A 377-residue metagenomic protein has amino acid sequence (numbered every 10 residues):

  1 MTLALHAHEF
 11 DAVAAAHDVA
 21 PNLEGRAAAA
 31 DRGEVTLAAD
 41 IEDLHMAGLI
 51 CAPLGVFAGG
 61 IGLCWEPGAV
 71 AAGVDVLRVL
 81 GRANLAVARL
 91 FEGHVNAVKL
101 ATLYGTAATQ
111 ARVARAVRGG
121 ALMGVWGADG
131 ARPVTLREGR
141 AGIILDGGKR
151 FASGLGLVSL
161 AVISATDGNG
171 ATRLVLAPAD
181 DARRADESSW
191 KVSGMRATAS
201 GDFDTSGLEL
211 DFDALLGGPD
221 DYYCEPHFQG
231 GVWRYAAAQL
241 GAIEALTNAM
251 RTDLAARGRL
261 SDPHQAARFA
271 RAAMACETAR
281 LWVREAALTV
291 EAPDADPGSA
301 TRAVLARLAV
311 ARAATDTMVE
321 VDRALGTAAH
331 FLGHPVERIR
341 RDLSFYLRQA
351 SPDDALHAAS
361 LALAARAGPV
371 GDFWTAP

Functional and structural regions predicted by a protein language model:
L3, A7-F10, H227, R234 (+4 more regions): Register-specific recognition of a single heptad position within extended alpha-helical repeats
E24-R32, A255, T278-A309, V319-H330: C-terminal helix-coil-helix/basic helical segment that borders enzyme active sites and/or dimer interfaces and provides
T36-M46, I50-S153, L157: Glycine-rich flavin
F151-A185: A short core secondary-structure module
V192-E277: Glycine-rich beta->alpha junctions and the first turn(s) of the following alpha-helix
G241, A270-E277, V304, L308-T315 (+2 more regions): Generic structural signal for well-ordered, non-transmembrane alpha-helical segments in soluble/cytosolic regions
A328-P377: Glycine-rich phosphate/cofactor-binding loops in nucleotide/flavin-utilizing enzymes
